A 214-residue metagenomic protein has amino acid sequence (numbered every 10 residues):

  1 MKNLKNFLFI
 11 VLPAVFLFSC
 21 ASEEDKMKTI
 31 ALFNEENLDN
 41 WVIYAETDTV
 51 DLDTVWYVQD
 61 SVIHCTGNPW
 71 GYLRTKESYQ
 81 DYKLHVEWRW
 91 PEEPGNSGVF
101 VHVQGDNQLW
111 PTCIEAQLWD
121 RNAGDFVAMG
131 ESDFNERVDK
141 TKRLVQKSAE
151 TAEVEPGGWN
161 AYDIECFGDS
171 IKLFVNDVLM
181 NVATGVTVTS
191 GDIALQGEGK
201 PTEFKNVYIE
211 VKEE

Functional and structural regions predicted by a protein language model:
M1-M27: Bacterial Sec-dependent N-terminal signal peptides
C20-E214: Carbohydrate-interacting regions of secretory-pathway proteins
